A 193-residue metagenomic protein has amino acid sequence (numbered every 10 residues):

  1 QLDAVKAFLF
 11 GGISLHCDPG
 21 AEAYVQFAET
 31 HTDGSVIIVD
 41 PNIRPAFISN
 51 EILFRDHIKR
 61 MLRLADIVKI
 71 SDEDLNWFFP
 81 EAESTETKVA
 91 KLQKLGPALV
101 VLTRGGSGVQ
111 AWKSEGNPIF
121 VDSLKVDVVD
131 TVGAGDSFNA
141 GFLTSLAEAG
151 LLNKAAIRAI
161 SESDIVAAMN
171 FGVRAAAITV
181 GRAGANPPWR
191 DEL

Functional and structural regions predicted by a protein language model:
Q1-D3: Short amphipathic alpha-helix with an adjacent loop that forms part of the alpha/beta core around
A7-A90, P97, S107-G108: Conserved beta-alpha-beta core of the PfkB/ribokinase-like small-molecule kinase fold
E29, E81-L193: Conserved phosphate-binding/catalytic region of the ribokinase-like
